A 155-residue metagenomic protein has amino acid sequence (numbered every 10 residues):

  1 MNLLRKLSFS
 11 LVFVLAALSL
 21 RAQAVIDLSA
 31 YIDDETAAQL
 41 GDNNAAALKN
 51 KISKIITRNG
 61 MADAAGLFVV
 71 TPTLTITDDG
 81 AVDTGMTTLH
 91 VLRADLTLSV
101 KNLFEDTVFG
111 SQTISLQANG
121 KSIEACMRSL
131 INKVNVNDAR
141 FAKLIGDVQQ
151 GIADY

Functional and structural regions predicted by a protein language model:
M1-L11: Bacterial N-terminal signal peptides that target proteins for export
N2, V14, R21-N50, D147-Y155: A structural "domain/chain start" motif
Q23-D27, A65-T71, V91-D95: Extracytoplasmic
S29-E35, R58-L74: Short beta-strand->alpha-helix linker/helix-N-cap micro-motif that forms a surface specificity/interaction loop
I52-G60, F104, V134, D138: Sec/Tat-exported extracytoplasmic proteins
T71-E124: Amphipathic beta-strand/beta-sheet edge segments enriched in Tyr/Trp
V108-Y155: C-terminal/domain-edge helix-coil "capping" segments
